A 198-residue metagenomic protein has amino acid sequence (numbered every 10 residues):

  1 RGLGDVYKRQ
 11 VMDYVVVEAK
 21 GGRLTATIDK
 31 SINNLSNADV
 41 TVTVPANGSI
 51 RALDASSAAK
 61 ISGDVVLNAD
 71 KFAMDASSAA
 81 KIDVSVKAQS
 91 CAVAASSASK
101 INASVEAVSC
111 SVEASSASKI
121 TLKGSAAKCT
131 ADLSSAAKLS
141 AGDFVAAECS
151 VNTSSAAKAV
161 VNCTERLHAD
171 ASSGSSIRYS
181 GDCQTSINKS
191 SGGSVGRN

Functional and structural regions predicted by a protein language model:
R1, G22-L24, S36-V40, S191: Generic structural motif recognizing short loop/turn segments at the entrances and edges of beta-strands
G2-Y7: Short, small-residue-biased leader/transition segments that mark boundaries at the very start of proteins
R9, Y14-G21, A26: Solvent-exposed adhesion/ligand-recognition segments of exported proteins
M12, V17, A38-V40, T153 (+1 more regions): A broadly tuned "polar low-complexity/structure-edge" signature
R23, K30, A59: Short, flexible active-site-adjacent loop segments at beta-strand->alpha-helix junctions, enriched in small/polar
T27-K30, N162: Generic short beta-strand segments
D29-V42, F144: An anionic, turn-rich surface loop/hairpin at beta-sheet edges that serves as a generic interaction/coordination patch
V42-V44, S49-N198: Extended, compositionally simple hydrophobic/Ser/Thr-rich segments that build repetitive fibrous architectures
